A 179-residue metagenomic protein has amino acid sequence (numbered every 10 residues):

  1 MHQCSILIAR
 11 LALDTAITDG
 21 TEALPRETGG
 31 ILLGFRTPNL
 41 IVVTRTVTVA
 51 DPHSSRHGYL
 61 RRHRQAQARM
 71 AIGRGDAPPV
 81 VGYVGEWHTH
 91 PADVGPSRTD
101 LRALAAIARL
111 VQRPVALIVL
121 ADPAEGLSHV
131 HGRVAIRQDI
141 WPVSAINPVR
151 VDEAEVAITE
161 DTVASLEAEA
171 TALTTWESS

Functional and structural regions predicted by a protein language model:
M1-G85, T89-S179: MPN/JAMM (Mov34/JAB) isopeptidase/deubiquitinase module and associated MPN-bearing subunits/adaptors in ubiquitin
